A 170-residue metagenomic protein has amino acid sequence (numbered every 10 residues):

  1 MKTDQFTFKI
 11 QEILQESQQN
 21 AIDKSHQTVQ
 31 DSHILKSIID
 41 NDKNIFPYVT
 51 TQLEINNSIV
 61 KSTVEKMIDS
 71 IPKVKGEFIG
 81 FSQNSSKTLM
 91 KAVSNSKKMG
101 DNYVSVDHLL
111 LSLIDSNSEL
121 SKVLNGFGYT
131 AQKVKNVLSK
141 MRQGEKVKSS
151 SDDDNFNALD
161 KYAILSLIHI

Functional and structural regions predicted by a protein language model:
M1-H169: Histone-fold recognition with a strong bias for associated Lys/Arg-rich disordered tails
